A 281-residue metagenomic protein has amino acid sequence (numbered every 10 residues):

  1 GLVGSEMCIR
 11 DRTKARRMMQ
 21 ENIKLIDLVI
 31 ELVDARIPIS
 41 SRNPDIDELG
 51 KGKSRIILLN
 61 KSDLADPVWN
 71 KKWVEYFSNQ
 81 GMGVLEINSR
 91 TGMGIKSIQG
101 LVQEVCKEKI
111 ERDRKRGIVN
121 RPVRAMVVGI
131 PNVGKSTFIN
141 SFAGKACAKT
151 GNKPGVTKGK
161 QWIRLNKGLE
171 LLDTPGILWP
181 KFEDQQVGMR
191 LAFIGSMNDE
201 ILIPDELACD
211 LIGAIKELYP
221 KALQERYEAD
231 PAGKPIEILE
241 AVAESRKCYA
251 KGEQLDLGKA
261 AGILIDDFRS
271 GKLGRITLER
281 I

Functional and structural regions predicted by a protein language model:
S5-V29, R36-R55, V68, G83 (+1 more regions): Helix-rich effector regions associated with P-loop NTPase G domains
E31, I57-L59, V127: Structural beta-sheet core signal
I37-S40, K107-K115, A148-N152: Active-site phosphate-binding and catalytic loops of NTP-dependent enzymes
K53-D63: Active-site cofactor/substrate anionic-group-binding motifs, chiefly glycine- and Lys/Arg-rich phosphate-binding loops
A65-V128: Canonical P-loop GTPase G-domain recognition
N120-P122, K145, K160: Short coil/loop residues immediately preceding or within conserved phosphate-binding loops of NTP-utilizing enzyme
A125-G144, T174: Glycine-rich phosphate-binding P-loop
